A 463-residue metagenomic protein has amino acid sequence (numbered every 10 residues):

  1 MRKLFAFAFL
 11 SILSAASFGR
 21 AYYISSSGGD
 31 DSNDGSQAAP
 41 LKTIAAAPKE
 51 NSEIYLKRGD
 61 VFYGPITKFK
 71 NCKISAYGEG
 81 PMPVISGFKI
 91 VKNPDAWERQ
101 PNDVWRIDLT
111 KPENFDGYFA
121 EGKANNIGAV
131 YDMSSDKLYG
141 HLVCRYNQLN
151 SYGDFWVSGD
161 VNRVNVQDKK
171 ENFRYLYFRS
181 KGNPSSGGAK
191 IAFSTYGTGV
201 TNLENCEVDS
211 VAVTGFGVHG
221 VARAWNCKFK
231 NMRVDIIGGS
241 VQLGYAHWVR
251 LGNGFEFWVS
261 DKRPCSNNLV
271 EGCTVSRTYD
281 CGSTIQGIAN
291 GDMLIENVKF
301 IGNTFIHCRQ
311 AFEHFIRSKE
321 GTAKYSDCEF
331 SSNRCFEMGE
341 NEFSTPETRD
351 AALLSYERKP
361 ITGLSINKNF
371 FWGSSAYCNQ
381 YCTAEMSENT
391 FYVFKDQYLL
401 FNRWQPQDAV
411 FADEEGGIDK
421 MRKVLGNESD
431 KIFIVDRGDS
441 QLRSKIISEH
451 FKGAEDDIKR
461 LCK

Functional and structural regions predicted by a protein language model:
M1-L4: Positively charged n-region of N-terminal signal peptides that target proteins for export
L10-F18: Hydrophobic h-region of N-terminal signal peptides that target proteins for export in Gram-negative bacteria
Y23-W225, G238-V259, R263, A412-K431 (+1 more regions): Extracellular polysaccharide-degrading/modifying enzymes targeting complex plant/algal/animal polysaccharides
G64-I66, T195-T201, F216-A222, V234 (+7 more regions): Short glycine/acidic-rich loop motifs that flank beta-strands on beta-rich extracellular proteins
F69, L203, A224, C265 (+5 more regions): Small-residue (G/S/T/A) turn/hinge positions that recur once per unit in extracellular repeat modules
F119-A120, G244-H247, G291-L294, G321-K324: Short consensus segments that form the blades of beta-propeller domains, in both extracellular/periplasmic
I301-T304, E313-D439, R443-E449, C462: Extracellular beta-rich repeat passengers
